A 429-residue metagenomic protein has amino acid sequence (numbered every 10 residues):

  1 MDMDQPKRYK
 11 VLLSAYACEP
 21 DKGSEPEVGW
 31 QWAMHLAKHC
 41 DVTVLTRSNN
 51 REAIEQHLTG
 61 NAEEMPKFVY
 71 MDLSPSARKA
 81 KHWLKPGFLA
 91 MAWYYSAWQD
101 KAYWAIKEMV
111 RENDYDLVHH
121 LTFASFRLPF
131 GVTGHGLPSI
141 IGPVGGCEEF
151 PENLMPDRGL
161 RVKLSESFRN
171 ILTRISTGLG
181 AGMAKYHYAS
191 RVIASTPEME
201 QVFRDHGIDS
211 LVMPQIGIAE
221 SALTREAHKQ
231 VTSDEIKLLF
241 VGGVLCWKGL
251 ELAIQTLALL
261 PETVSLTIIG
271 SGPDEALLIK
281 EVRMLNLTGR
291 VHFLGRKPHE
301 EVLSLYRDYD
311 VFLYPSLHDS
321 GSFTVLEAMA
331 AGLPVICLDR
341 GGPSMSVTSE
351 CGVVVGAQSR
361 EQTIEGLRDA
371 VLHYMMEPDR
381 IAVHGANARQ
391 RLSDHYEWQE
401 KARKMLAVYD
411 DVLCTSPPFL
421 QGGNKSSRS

Functional and structural regions predicted by a protein language model:
E27, I236, G243-L259, P273-I279: A conserved mid-protein helix/loop that constitutes part of the nucleotide-sugar donor-binding site
K67-Y70, I141, I171-E226, S233: Donor nucleotide-sugar binding/catalytic pocket of nucleotide-sugar-dependent glycosyltransferases
I279-K297: Nucleotide-activated donor-binding/catalytic signature segment of Leloir-type glycosyltransferases, i.e., the conserved
R290, H373, R380-H395, K404-A407 (+1 more regions): A short, well-ordered alpha-helix in the C-terminal region of glycosyltransferases
R296-K297, S304-Y309: Short alpha-helical donor nucleotide-sugar binding micro-motif in glycosyltransferases
L317: Aromatic "clamp/platform" in nucleotide-sugar-dependent glycosyltransferases that forms part of the donor/acceptor
P334-C337: Short hydrophobic beta-strand element within catalytic cores of glycosyltransferases and related nucleotide-activated
S344-L372, D379-R380: Change "using UDP/GDP/dTDP sugars" to "using nucleotide sugars
